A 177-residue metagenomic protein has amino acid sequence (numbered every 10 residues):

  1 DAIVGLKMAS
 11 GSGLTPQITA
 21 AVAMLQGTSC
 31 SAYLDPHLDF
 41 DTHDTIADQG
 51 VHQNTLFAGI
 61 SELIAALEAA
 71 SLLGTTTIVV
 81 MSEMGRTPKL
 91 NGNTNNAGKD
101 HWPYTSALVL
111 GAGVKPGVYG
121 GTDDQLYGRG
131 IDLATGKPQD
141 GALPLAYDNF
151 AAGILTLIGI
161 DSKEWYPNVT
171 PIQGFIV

Functional and structural regions predicted by a protein language model:
D1-A70: Anion-binding catalytic surfaces of enzymes that hydrolyze or transfer phosphate/sulfate esters
D39-V177: Feature marks hydrolase-like catalytic cores characterized by long aromatic- and Gly/Pro-rich stretches
